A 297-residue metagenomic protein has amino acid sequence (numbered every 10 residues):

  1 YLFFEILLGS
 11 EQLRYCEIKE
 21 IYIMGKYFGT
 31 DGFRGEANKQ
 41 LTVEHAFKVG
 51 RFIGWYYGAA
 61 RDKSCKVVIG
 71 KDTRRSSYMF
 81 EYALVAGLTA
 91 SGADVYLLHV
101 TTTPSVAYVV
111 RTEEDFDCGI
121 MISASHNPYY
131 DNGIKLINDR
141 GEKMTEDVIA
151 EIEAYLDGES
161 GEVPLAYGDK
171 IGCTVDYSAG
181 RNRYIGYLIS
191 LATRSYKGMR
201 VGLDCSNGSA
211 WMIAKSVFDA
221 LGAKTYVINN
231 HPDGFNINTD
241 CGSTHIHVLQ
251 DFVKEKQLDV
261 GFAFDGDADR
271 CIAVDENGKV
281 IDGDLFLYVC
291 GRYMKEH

Functional and structural regions predicted by a protein language model:
Y1-I23: Short, Lys/Arg-enriched N-terminal segments with co-localized hydrophobic residues within the first ~10-30 amino acids
Y15-A86, A90-S91, T174-M199: An N-terminal, well-structured beta->alpha segment
E36, N132-K254: Gly/Ser/Thr-enriched, mixed-charge loops and adjacent short helices that form phosphate/oxyanion-binding elements
E36-Q40, A93-Y96, E276-V280: A short glycine/serine-rich beta->alpha loop
H45-F52, S105, R183-Y187, H245-V248 (+2 more regions): Well-ordered alpha-helical segments embedded in enzymatic catalytic cores
F52-A60, D251, R292-E296: A short, N-terminal amphipathic alpha-helix
K66-D131, S216-V274: N-terminal small/polar loop signature for handling phosphorylated ligands or for N-terminal nucleophile
Y129-Y130, L136-T145, A154, K197 (+2 more regions): Replace "Mg2+/Mn2+-dependent" with "divalent metal-dependent
